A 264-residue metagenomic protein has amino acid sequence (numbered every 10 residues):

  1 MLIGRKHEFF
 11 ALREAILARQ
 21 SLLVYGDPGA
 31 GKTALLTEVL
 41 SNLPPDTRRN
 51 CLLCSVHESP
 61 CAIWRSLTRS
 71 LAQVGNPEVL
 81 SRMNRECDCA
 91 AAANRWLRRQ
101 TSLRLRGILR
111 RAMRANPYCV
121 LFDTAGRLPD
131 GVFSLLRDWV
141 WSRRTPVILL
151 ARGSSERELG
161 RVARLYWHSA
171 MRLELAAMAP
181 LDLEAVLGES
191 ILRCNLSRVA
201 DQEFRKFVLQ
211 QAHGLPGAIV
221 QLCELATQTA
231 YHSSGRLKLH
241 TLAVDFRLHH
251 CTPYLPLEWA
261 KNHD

Functional and structural regions predicted by a protein language model:
M1-L12: N-terminal pre-P-loop "Q-motif" helix
Q20-L36: Walker A/P-loop nucleotide-binding motif
L43-E58: Conserved catalytic segments around the Walker B and adjacent sensor/switch elements of P-loop NTPase domains
P60-A91, G188: Conserved NTP-binding/hydrolysis module of P-loop NTPases
N76-D123, R127-L135, W139, V199-F204 (+2 more regions): Mid-core helix/loop region of P-loop NTP-binding domains shared across ATPases and GTPases
R99, D130, P180, I191-D264: C-terminal alpha-helical "lid" subdomain
F122-D123, R127-R164: Sensor-1/coupling segment of RecA-like P-loop NTPase cores
M171-D182: Conserved AAA+ ATPase "SRH/arginine-finger" region at the nucleotide-binding site
